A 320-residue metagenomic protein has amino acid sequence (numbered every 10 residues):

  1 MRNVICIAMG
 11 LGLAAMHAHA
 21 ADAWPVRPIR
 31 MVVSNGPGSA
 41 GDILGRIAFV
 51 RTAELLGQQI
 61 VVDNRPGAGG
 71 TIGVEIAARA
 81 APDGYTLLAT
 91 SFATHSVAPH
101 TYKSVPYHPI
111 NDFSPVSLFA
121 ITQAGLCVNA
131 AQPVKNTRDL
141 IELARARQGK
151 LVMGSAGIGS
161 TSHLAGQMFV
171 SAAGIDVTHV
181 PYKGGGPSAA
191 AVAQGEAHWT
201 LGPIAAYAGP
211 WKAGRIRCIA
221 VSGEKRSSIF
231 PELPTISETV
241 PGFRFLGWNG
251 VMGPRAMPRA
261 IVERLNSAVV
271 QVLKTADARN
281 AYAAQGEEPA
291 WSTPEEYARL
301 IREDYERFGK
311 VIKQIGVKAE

Functional and structural regions predicted by a protein language model:
M1-V26, R138, A319-E320: Short, low-complexity disordered leader/linker segments with a strong preference for bacterial N-terminal type II
A20-N111, K150, I158, G174-W199 (+3 more regions): N-terminal (or domain-start) structured segment
W24, S114, L140, R215-S227 (+1 more regions): Conserved helix-loop-beta element of the AMP-binding
V26-P28, K212, R259-E320: An extracytoplasmic/periplasmic, membrane-proximal ligand-sensing/linker region
I43, I47, R51, I72 (+14 more regions): Extracytoplasmic/secreted proteins, especially bacterial periplasmic and envelope-associated proteins
R79-Y85, H100-P187, W199, I236 (+2 more regions): Hinge/capping helix and adjacent helix->loop/strand transition within the periplasmic-binding protein
A93-S104, M168-A172, W199-P231, G309: A ligand-binding cleft/hinge motif common to bilobed small-molecule-binding domains
